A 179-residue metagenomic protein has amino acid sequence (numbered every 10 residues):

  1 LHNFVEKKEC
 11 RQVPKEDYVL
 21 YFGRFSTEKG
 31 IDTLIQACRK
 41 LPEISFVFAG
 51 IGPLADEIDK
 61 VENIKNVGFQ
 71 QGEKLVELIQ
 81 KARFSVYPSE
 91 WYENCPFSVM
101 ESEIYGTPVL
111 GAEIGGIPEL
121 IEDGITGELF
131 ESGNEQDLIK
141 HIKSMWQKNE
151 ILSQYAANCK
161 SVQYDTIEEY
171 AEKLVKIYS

Functional and structural regions predicted by a protein language model:
F4: Carbohydrate-associated surface elements
Q12-K29, I35-R39, V47: Conserved donor-binding/catalytic core segment of Leloir-type glycosyltransferases
D56-E77: Nucleotide-activated donor-binding/catalytic signature segment of Leloir-type glycosyltransferases, i.e., the conserved
V76, N94, V99-I104, P118-E119 (+1 more regions): Short alpha-helical segment that forms part of, or immediately flanks, the ligand-binding pocket in carbohydrate-active
Q80-N94, T107: Acidic donor-binding loop of glycosyltransferase active sites
E90, T107, G111-P118, S132-G133: Short glycine-rich donor-binding/catalytic loop of glycosyltransferases that coordinates the nucleotide-sugar
D123-G124, E128-E135, S144-N149: Conserved acidic donor-binding segment of nucleotide-sugar-dependent glycosyltransferases
D137, S144, I151-D165, K173-K176: A short, well-ordered alpha-helix in the C-terminal region of glycosyltransferases
